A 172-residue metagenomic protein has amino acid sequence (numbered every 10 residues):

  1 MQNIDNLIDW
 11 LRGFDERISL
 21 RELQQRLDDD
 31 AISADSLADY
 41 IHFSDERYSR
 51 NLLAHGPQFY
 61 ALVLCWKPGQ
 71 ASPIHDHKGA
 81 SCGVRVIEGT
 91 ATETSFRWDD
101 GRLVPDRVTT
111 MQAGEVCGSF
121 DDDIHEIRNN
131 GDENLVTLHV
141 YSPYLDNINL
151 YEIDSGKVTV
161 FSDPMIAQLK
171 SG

Functional and structural regions predicted by a protein language model:
M1-D35: N-terminal leader/capping segments at the start of a protein or of a new domain
D39-Q70: A short glycine-rich, His/Asp/Glu-containing loop-to-beta-strand
V63-H77, D121-D122: Conserved short histidine dyad/triad with adjacent acidic residue
P68, G79-T94: Glycine- and acidic-residue-biased ligand/ion/polar-headgroup-sensing regions
W98-H125, I166: Short acidic-glycine-tyrosine-enriched beta hairpin
Q112, F120-N147: Ligand-binding loop in jelly-roll beta-barrel domains
L135, P143-G172: Conserved double-stranded beta-helix
